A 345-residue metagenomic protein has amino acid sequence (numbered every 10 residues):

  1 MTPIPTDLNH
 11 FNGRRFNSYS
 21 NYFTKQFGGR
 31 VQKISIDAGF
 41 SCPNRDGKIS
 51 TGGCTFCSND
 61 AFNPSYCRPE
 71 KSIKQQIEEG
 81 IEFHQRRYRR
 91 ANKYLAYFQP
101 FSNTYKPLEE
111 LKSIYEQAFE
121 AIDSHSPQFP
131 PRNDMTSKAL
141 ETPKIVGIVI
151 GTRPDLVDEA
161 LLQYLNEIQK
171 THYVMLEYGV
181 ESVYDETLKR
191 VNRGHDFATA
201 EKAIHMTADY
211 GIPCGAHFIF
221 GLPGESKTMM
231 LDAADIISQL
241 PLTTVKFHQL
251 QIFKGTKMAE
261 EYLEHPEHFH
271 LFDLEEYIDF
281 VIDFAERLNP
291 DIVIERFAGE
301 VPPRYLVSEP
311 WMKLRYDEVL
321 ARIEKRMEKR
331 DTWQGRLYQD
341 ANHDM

Functional and structural regions predicted by a protein language model:
M1-G53, N59-N92: N-terminal [4Fe-4S]-dependent radical SAM core
M1-N21, F27-Q32, T244, I252-M345: Auxiliary Fe-S-binding modules of radical SAM enzymes
Q32-I36, Y94-A96, I148-I150, V174-Y178 (+3 more regions): Hydrophobic faces of well-ordered beta-strands that scaffold small-molecule active sites in alpha/beta enzyme cores
D60-G80, R87-L108, P143-V157, Y173-T199 (+1 more regions): Core AdoMet radical
Q85-R87, A118-I122, Q163-Y173, H205-D209: Acidic (Asp/Glu)-rich catalytic clusters
L108-E116, D158-E167, M230: Distinct, well-ordered alpha-helical segments
Q128, R132-E141, D344: A cross-taxon signal for low-complexity, glycine/charged-rich
A198-M258, E275-A298: Conserved C-terminal portion of the radical SAM core fold that forms the substrate/S-adenosylmethionine-binding
